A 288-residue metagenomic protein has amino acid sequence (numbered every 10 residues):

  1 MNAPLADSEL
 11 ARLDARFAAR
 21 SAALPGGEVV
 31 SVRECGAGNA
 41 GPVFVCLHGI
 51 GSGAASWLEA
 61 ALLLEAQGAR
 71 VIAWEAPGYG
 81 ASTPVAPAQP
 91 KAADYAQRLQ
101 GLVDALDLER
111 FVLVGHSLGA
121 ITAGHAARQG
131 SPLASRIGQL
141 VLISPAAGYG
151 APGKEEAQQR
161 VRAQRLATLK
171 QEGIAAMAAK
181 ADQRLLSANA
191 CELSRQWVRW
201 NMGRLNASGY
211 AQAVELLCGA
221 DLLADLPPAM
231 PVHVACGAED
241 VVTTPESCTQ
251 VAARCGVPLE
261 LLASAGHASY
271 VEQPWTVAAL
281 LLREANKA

Functional and structural regions predicted by a protein language model:
D7, I121, P231-G266, V271: Conserved loop-alpha-helix segment in the C-terminal half of the alpha/beta-hydrolase fold that carries the catalytic
R12-D14, A18, P25-R33, L62 (+5 more regions): Active-site loop/oxyanion-hole signature of alpha/beta-hydrolase fold enzymes
V45-G49, C236: The conserved beta1-alpha1 loop
G49-E59, V71: Serine-hydrolase catalytic-loop signature spanning alpha/beta hydrolases and amidase-signature enzymes
S52, S117-A120: Active-site loop->helix "elbow" adjoining a glycine-rich segment at hydrolase catalytic centers
G124-R128, A134-K170, A178: Flexible "cap/lid" loop of the alpha/beta hydrolase fold
G153-Q159, K170-L226: Conserved alpha/beta-hydrolase catalytic His-Asp/Glu region
V271-A285: Post-His helix in hydrolase/transferase enzymes
